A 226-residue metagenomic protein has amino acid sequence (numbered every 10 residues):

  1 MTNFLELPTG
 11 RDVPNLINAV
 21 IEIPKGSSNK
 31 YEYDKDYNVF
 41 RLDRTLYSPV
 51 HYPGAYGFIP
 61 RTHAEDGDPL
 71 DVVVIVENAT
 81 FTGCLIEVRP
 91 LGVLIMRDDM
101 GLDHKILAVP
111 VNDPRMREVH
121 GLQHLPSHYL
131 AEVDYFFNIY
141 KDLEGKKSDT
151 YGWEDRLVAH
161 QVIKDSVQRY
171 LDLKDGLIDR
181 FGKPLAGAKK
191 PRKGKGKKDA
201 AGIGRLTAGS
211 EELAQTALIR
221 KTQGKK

Functional and structural regions predicted by a protein language model:
M1-K226: Hydrophobic N-terminal alpha-helices or hydrophobic patches in metabolic proteins across all domains of life
